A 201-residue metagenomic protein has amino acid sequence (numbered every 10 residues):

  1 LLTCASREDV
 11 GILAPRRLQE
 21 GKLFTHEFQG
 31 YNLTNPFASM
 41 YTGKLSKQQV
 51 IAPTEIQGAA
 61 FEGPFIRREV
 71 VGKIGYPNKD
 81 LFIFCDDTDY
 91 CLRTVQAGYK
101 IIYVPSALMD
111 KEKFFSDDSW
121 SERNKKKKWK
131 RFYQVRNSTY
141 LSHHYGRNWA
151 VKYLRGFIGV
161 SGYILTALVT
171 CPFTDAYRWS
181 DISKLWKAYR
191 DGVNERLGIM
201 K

Functional and structural regions predicted by a protein language model:
L1-T34: Conserved donor NDP-sugar-binding/catalytic core segment of glycosyltransferases
V10, R147-K201: Non-catalytic, C-terminal membrane-associated alpha-helical segments of glycosyltransferases
S46-I66: A recurrent flexible, glycine/aromatic-enriched loop bordering the glycosyltransferase active site that acts as
P64-I66, V70-G75, D80-L108: A short, conserved alpha-helix in the catalytic core of glycosyltransferases
V104-N124: Active-site donor/metal-binding and catalytic loop motifs of nucleotide-sugar-dependent glycosylation enzymes
E122-F132: A short acidic, glycine-rich active-site loop that binds or catalyzes chemistry on phosphate/adenosine moieties
V135-S138: A conserved mid-domain beta-alpha-beta active-site/ligand-binding segment of alpha/beta enzyme cores
